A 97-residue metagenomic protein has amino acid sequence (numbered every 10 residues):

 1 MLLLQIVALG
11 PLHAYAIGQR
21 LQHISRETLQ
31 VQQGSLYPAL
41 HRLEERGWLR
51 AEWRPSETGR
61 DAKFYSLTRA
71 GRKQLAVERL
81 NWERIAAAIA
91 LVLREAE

Functional and structural regions predicted by a protein language model:
M1-S35: N-terminal helix-turn-helix DNA-binding core of bacterial DNA-binding proteins
L36-L43: Basic amphipathic alpha-helical segments that dock to polyanions
E44-D61, S66: Beta-hairpin "wing" of winged helix-turn-helix
L67-G71: Accessory beta->alpha helical hairpin/"wing" motif in late/C-terminal subdomains of nucleic-acid enzymes
R72-E97: Amphipathic alpha-helical dimerization/coiled-coil segments that flank or bridge DNA-binding/regulatory modules
